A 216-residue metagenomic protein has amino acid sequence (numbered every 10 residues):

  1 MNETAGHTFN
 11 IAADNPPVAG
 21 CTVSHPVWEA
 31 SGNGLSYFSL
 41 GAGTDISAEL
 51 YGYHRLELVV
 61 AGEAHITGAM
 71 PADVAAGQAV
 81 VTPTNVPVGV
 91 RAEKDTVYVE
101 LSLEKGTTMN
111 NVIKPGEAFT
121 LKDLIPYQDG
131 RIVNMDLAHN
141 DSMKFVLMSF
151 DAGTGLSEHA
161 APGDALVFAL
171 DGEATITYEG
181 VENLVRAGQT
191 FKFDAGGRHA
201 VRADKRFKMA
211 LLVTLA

Functional and structural regions predicted by a protein language model:
M1-G34, A75-A76, D95-V97, S102-S142: A short, N-terminal "cap"/entry segment at the start of jelly-roll beta-barrel domains of the cupin/DSBH fold
G20-V23, S31-Y51, G130-N134, K144-A161 (+1 more regions): Conserved short histidine dyad/triad with adjacent acidic residue
G52-A69, P162-E179: Glycine- and acidic-residue-biased ligand/ion/polar-headgroup-sensing regions
V60-A61, A76, K94, L170-D171 (+2 more regions): A cytosolic small-molecule/anion-sensing beta-strand core signal
E63-H65, P87, V97, E173-T175 (+2 more regions): Structural motif
A69-P87, E179-G196: Short acidic-glycine-tyrosine-enriched beta hairpin
V90-A92, V201-A203: Asparagine-centered strand-capping/turn motif at beta-strand->loop junctions
I113-E173, E179-G180: Conserved small-residue-rich
